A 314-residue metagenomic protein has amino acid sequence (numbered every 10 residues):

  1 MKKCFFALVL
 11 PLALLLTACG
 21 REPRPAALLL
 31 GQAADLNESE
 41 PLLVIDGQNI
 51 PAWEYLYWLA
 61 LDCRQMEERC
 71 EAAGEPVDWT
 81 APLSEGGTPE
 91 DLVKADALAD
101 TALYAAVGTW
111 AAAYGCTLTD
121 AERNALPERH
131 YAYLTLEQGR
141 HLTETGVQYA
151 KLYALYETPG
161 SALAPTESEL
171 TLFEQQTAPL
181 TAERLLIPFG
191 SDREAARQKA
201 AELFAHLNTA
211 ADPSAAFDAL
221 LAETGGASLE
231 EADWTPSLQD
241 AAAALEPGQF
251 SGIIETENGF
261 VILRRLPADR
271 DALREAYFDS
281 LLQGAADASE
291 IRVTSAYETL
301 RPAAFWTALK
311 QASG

Functional and structural regions predicted by a protein language model:
M1-D91, A95, D279, Q283 (+1 more regions): Short, low-structural-confidence N-terminal segments
C19-N37, T135-Q198, D233-G314: PPIase-associated folding chaperone regions across multiple families
C63-A97, T109-Q176, E194-Q198, E231: Charged, solvent-exposed helices and adjacent loops that form client-binding or oligomerization surfaces
L118-E122, D212-A219, S251-I254: Surface-exposed patches in mature extracellular/periplasmic domains of secreted proteins
E202-Q239, P267: Peptidyl-prolyl cis-trans isomerase
